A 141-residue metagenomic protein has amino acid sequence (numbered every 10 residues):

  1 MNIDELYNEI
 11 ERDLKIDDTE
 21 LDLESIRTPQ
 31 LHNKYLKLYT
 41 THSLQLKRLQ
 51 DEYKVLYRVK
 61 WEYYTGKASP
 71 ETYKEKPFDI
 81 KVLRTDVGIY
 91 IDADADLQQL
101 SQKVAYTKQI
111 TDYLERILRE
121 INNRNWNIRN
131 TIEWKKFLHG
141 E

Functional and structural regions predicted by a protein language model:
M1-E141: Charge-rich amphipathic alpha-helical interaction elements
